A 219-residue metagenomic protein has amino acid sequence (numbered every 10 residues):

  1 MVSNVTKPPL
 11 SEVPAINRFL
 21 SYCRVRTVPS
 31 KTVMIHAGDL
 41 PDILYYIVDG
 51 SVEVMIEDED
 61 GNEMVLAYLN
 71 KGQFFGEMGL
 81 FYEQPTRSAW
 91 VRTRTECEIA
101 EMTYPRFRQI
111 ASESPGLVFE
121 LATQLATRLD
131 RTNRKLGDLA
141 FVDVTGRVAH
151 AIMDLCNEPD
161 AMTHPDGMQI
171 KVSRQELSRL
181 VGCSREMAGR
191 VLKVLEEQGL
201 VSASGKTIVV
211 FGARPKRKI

Functional and structural regions predicted by a protein language model:
M1-N4, P14-N17, M78, Q124 (+4 more regions): Long cytosolic regulatory regions associated with cyclic-nucleotide signaling
M1-V33, F75, G79-Y82, E113: Cyclic nucleotide-binding regulatory module and flanking cytosolic helices
K7, T32-T95: Cyclic nucleotide-binding regulatory domains
A15-I16, Y68-T123, D130: Cyclic-nucleotide recognition modules
L20, T123-A126, D130, A149-M153 (+1 more regions): Amphipathic, well-packed alpha-helical segments that form the structural scaffold of globular domains
Q73, T145-I152: Short, leucine-enriched amphipathic alpha-helices that occur as contiguous helical runs
R108-S112, R131-F141, A161-M162: Short helix-to-loop capping/linker segments positioned immediately adjacent to catalytic or ligand/cofactor-binding
V144, M153-I219: Phosphate-/nucleic-acid-contacting segments
